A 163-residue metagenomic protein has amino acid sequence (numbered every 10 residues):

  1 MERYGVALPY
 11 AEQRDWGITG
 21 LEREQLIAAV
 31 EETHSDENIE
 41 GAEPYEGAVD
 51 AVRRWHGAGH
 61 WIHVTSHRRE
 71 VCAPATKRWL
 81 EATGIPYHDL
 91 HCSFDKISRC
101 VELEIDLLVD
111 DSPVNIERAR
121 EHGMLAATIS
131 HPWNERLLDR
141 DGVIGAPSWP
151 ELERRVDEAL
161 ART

Functional and structural regions predicted by a protein language model:
M1-A28: Active-site neighborhood of HAD-like aspartate-dependent phosphohydrolases
E24, D36-V64, R69-K77: Short, acidic loop-to-helix structural element flanking the phosphoryl-transfer center in phosphate-processing enzymes
A29-D36: Short glycine/proline-rich turn/loop motifs
G59-W61, P86-Y87, G123, G142: A generic structural signal for alpha->beta connector loops
H63, H91, L107-V109, L125-A127 (+1 more regions): Hydrophobic/aromatic beta-strand patches that form the interior of the parallel beta-sheet core in alpha/beta enzyme
H67-H122: Substrate-recognition "cap/lid" segment bordering the active-site pocket of phosphatases
I97, V101-E102, P113-T163: Asp-based, Mg2+/Mn2+-dependent phosphohydrolase catalytic module
